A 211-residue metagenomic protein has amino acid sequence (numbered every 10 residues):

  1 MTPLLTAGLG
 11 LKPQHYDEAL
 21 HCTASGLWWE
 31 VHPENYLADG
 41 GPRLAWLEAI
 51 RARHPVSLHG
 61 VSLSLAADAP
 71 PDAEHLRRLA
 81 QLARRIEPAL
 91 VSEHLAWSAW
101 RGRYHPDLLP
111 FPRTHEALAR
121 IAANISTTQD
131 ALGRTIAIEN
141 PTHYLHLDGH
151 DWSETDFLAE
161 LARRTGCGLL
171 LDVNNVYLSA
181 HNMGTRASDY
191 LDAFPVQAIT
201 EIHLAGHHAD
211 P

Functional and structural regions predicted by a protein language model:
M1-A19: Boundary/entry segment of secreted carbohydrate-active catalytic domains
K12-Q14, H32-Y36, V61-S64, L95-A96 (+3 more regions): Active-site beta-loop-alpha junctions enriched in small/polar residues
Y16-D17, P33-A45, S64-E74, Y144-D151 (+1 more regions): Acidic-and-aromatic substrate-binding clefts and catalytic sites of carbohydrate-active enzymes
E18-A24, G41-L58, E74-A89, S126-A131 (+2 more regions): Acidic (Asp/Glu)-rich catalytic clusters
W29, V91, D172, I202: Conserved, mostly hydrophobic/aromatic
A38-G40, P70, L108-L118, S179-P211: Gly/Pro-rich active-site loop or hairpin
D72-L169: Active-site acidic/histidine proton-transfer and metal-coordination neighborhood in alpha/beta enzyme cores
